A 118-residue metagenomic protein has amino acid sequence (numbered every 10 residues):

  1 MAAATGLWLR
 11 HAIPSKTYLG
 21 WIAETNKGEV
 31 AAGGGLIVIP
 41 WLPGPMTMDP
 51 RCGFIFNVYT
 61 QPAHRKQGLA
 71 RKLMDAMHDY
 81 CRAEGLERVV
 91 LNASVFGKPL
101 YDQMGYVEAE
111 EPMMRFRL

Functional and structural regions predicted by a protein language model:
M1-T25, G35: Active-site rim helix/loop that mediates acceptor-substrate recognition in acyltransferases
I22, E29-V38, F54, Y59: Conserved beta-strand in the GNAT
V38-G44, V90-N92, F96, D102 (+1 more regions): Conserved catalytic-core motifs of GNAT/GCN5-like acyltransferases
M46-P62, M114-F116: Conserved acetyl-CoA binding element of GNAT-fold acetyltransferases
H64-A76: Conserved acetyl-CoA pyrophosphate-binding loop and the N-cap/start of the following alpha-helix in GNAT-like
M74, C81-A93: Conserved GNAT acetyl-CoA-binding A-motif
